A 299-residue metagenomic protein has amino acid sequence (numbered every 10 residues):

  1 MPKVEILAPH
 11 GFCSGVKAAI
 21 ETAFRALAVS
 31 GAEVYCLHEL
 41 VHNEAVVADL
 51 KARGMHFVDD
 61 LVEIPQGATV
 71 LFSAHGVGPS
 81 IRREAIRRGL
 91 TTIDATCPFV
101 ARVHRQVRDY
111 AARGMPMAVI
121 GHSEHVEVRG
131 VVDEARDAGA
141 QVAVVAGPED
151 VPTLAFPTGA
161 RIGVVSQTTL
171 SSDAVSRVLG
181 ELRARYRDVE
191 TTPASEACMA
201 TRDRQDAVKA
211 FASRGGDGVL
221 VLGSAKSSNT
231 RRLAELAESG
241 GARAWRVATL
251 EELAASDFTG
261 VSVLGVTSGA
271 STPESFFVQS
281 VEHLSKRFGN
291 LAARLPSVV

Functional and structural regions predicted by a protein language model:
M1-V299: The feature marks the mature, well-folded catalytic cores of soluble enzymes
